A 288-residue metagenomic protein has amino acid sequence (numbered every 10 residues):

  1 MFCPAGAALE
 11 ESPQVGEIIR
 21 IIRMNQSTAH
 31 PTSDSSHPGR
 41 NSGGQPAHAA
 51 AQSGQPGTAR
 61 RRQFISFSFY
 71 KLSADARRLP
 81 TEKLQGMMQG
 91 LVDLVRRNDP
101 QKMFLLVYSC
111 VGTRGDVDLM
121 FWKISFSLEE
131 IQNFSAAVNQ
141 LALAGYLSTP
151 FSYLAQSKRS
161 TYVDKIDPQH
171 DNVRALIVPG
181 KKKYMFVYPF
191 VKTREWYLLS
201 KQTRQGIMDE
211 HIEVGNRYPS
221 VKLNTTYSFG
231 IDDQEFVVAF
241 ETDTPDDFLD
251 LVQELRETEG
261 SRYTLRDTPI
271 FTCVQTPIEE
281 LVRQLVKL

Functional and structural regions predicted by a protein language model:
G6-A7, G16, G39, G43-G44: Residue-identity detector for glycine
E10, E17-M24: Short, positively charged and aromatic/hydrophobic N-terminal segments
I21-R96, F126-I131, P150-R217, F229 (+2 more regions): Short S/T/G/P-rich N-terminal loop/turn motif that feeds into the first structured element of a domain
V95-V117, A144-R159, I212-V237, L251 (+1 more regions): Short, glycine- and small/hydrophobic-rich beta-strand elements in well-ordered beta-sheets
N133-L141, D250-R256: Short amphipathic alpha-helices in soluble, non-transmembrane regions that often serve as interface/regulatory elements
